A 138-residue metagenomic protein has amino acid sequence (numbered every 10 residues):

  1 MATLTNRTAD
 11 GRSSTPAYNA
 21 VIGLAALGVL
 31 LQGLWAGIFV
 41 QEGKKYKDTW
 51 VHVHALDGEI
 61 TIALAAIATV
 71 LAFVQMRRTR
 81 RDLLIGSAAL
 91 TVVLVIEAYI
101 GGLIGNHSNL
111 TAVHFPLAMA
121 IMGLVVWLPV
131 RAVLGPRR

Functional and structural regions predicted by a protein language model:
A2-R138: Polytopic transmembrane helical bundles with strong interfacial aromatic enrichment
